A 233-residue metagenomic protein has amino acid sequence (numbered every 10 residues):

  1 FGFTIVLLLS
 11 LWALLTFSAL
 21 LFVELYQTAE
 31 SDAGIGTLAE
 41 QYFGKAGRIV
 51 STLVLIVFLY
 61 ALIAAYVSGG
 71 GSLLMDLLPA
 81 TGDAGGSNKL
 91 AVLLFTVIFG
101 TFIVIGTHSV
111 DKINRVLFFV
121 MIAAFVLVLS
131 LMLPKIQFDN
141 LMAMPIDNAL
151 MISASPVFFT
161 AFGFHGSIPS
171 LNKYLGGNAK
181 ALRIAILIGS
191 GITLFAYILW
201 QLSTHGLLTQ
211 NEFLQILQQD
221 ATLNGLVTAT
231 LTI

Functional and structural regions predicted by a protein language model:
F1, T16-L20, D32, L150-M151 (+1 more regions): Membrane-interface "cap" regions at the ends of multi-pass membrane proteins
G2-T4, L21-A61, D76-N88, A221-I233: Transmembrane-helix boundary/entry motifs in multi-pass membrane transporters
V6-S10, V50-I63, L94-G100, M151-F159 (+1 more regions): Hydrophobic alpha-helical transmembrane segments of multi-pass membrane proteins
S10-L15, L53-A64, V120, G189-L199: Membrane-embedded alpha-helical segments of transport systems, primarily multispan ion/solute transporters
L11-L21, T96-V104: Central hydrophobic cores of alpha-helical transmembrane segments in multi-pass inner-membrane proteins across all
S18, F22, I35, Y66 (+5 more regions): Hydrophobic/aromatic residues in alpha-helical transmembrane segments
Y66-L78, L133-D139: Transmembrane alpha-helix boundary signature
G82-L94, G106-H108, R115-G225: Helix-loop-helix junctions that connect adjacent transmembrane segments in multi-pass membrane transporters
